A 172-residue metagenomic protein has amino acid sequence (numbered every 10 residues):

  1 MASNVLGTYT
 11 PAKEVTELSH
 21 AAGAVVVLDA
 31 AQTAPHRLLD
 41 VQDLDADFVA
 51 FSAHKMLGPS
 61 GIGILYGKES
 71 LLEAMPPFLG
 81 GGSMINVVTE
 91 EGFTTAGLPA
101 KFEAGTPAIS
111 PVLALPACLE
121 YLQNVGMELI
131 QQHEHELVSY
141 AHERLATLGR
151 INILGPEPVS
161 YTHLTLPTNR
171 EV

Functional and structural regions predicted by a protein language model:
M1-L164, R170: Pyridoxal 5′-phosphate
